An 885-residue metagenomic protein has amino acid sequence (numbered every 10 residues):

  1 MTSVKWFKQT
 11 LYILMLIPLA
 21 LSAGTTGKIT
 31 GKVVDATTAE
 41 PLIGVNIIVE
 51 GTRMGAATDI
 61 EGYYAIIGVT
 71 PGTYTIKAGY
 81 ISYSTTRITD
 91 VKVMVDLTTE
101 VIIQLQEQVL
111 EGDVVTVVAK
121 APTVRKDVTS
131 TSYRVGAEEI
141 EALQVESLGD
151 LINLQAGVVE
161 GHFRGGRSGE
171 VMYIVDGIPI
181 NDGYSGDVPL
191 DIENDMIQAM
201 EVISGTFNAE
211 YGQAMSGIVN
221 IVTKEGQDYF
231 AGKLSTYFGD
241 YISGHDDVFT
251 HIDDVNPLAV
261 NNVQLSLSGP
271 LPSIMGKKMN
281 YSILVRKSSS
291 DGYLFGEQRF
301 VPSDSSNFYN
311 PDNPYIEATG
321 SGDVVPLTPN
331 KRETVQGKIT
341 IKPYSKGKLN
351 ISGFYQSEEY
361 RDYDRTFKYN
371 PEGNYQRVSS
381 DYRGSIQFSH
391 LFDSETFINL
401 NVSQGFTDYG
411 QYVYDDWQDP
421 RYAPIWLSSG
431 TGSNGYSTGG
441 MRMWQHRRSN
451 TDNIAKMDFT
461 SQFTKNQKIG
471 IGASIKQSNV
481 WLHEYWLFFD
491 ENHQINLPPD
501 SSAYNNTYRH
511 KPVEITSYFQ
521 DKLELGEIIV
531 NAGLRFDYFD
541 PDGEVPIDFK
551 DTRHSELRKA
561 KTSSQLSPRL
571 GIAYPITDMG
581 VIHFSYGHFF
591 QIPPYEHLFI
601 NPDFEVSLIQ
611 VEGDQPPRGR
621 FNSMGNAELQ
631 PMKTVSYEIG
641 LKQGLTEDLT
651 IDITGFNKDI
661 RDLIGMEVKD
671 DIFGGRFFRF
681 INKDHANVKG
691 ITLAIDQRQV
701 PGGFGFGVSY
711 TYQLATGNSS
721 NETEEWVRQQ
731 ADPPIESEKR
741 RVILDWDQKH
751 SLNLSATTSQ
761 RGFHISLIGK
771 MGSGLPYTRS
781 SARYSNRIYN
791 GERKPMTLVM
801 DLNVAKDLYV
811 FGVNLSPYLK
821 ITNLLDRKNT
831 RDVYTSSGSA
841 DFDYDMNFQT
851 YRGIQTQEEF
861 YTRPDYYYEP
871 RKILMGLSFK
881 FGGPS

Functional and structural regions predicted by a protein language model:
L21-V114, V118: Periplasm-facing N-terminal accessory domains of Gram-negative outer-membrane beta-barrel systems
S84, D90-E100, D113-A209, Q213-I218 (+4 more regions): Periplasmic N-terminal accessory/gating domains of Gram-negative outer-membrane beta-barrel systems
V248, D745-Y809, R831-Y834: C-terminal beta-barrel architecture of Gram-negative outer-membrane proteins
N256-E359, S380-T396, I471, P568: Transmembrane beta-barrel wall of Gram-negative outer-membrane proteins
N399-S403, H583, L608-F678, N687-K689 (+1 more regions): Membrane-embedded beta-barrel scaffold of Gram-negative outer-membrane proteins
R442-W444, I454, N466-M579, I592-P593 (+1 more regions): Signature of Gram-negative outer-membrane beta-barrel scaffolds
F539, D652-I660, G675-S780: Gram-negative outer-membrane beta-barrel transporters
I768-R783, K806-S885: C-terminal beta-signal and adjacent terminal beta-strands/loops of Gram-negative outer-membrane beta-barrel proteins
